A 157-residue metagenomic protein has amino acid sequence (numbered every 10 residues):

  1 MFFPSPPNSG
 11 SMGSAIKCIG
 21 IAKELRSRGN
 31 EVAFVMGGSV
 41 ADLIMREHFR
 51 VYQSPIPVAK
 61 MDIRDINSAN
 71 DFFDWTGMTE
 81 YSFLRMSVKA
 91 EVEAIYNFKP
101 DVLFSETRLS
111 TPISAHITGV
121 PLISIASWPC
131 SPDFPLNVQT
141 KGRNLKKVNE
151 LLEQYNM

Functional and structural regions predicted by a protein language model:
S5-I19: A short, glycine/small-residue-rich beta-strand->loop->alpha-helix junction that serves as a flexible
S9, S27-R28, A33-S82: Conserved nucleotide-sugar phosphate-binding/catalytic loop shared by glycosyltransferases and other
A15-L25, V40: Short amphipathic alpha-helix
E24, L43, I113-S114: Hydrophobic/aromatic ligand-binding patch that stacks against planar heteroaromatic rings of cofactors or nucleotides
N30, T118-P121: A short helix->loop->beta-strand "cap" motif at the edges of active sites that frequently abuts
V35, Y52, F104, I123-I125: Hydrophobic/aromatic beta-strand patches that form the interior of the parallel beta-sheet core in alpha/beta enzyme
S68-S110, L152-Y155: Conserved nucleotide-sugar donor-binding subdomain of glycosyltransferases
P121-M157: Active-site-proximal region of nucleotide-activated glycan assembly enzymes, centered on histidine/acidic-rich loops
